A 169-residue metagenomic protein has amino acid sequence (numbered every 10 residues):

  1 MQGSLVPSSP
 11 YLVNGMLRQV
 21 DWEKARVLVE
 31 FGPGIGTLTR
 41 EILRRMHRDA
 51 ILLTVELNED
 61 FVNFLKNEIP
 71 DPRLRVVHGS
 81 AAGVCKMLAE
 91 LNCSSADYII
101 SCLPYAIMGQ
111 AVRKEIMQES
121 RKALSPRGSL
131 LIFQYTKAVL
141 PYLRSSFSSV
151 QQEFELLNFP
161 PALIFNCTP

Functional and structural regions predicted by a protein language model:
M1-E23: Class I SAM-dependent methyltransferase Rossmann-like catalytic core, especially the SAM/SAH-binding loop
A25-G34: Conserved class I S-adenosyl-L-methionine
I35-R48: Conserved SAM-binding loop of SAM-dependent methyltransferases across substrates and taxa, primarily the Class I
I51-E56: Conserved SAM-binding motif I beta-strand of class I
F61-E90: S-adenosyl-L-methionine
K114-P126: A short glycine-rich, Lys/Arg-flanked "PGG" loop and its adjoining helix->strand segment in the class I
P126-Q134: Conserved beta-strand signature within the Rossmann-like core of class I S-adenosyl-L-methionine
E155-P169: Core SAM-dependent methyltransferase catalytic element
